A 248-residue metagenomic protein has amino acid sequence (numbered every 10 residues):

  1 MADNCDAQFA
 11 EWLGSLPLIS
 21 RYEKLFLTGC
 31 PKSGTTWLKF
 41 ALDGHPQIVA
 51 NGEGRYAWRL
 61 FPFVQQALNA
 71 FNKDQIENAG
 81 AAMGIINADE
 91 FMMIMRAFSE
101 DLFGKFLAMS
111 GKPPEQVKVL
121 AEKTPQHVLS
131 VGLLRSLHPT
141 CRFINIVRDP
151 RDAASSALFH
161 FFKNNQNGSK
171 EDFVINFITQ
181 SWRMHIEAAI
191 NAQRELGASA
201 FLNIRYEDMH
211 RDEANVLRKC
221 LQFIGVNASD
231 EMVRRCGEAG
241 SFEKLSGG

Functional and structural regions predicted by a protein language model:
M1-K24: Extreme N-terminal, non-catalytic leader segments that precede Walker-type/kinase nucleotide-binding cores
E11-G14, T35, G104-M109, S130-G132 (+1 more regions): A generic local structural motif
I19, F40, G44-S130, L137 (+1 more regions): PAPS-dependent sulfation machinery
T28-G29, K123: The Walker A (P-loop) glycine that initiates the GxxxxGKT/S ATP-binding motif of P-loop NTPases
G29-L42: Glycine-rich phosphate-binding P-loop
G44, A50, Y56, D152 (+2 more regions): Active-site micro-motifs of SAM-dependent methyltransferase domains
F63-N69, P113-V233, S241-G248: PAPS-dependent sulfotransferase catalytic domain
